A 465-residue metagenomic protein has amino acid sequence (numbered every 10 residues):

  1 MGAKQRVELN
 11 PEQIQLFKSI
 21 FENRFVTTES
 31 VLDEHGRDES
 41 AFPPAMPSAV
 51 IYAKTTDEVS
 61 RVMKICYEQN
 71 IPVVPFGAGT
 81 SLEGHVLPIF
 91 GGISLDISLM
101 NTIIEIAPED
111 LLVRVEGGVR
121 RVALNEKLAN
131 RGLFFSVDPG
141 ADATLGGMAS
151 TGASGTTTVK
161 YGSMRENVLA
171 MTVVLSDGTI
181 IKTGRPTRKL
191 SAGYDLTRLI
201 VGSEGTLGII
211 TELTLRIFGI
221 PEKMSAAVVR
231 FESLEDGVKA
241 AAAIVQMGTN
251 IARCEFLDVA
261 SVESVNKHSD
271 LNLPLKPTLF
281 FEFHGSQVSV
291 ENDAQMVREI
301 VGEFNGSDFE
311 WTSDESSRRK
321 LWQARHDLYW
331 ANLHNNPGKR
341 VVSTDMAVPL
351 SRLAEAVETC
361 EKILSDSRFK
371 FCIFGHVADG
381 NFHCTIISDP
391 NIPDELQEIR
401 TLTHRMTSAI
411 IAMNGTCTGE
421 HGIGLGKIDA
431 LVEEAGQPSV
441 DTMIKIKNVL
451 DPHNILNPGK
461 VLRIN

Functional and structural regions predicted by a protein language model:
M1-K64, T80-L111, S261-S269, E315-S343 (+2 more regions): N-terminal flexible segment immediately upstream of the FAD-binding catalytic core in FAD-dependent oxidoreductases
N23, I411-I423, N448, P452-L456: Alpha-helix capping/hinge segments and adjacent helical runs
T27-H35, G219, S225, R230 (+4 more regions): C-terminal substrate-recognition/cap domain of FAD-linked oxidoreductases
T102-E255, L456: FAD-binding subdomain of flavoenzyme oxidoreductases
T179, I428-N465: Activity-critical C-terminal alpha-helical subdomain
